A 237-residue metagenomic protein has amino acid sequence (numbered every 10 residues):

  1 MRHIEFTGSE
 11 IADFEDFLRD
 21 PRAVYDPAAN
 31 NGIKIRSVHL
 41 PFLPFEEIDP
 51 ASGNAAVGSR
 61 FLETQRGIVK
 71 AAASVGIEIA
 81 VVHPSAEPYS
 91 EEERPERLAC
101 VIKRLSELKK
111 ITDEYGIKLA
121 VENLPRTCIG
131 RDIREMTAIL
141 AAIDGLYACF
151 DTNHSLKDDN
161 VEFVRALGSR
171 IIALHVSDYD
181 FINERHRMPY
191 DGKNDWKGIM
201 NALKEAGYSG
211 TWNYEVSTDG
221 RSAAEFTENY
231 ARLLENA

Functional and structural regions predicted by a protein language model:
M1-S74, D113, Y147, D159 (+2 more regions): N-terminal pre-domain/capping segments
I4-F6, I35-L40, A80-V82, L119-V121 (+3 more regions): Hydrophobic faces of well-ordered beta-strands that scaffold small-molecule active sites in alpha/beta enzyme cores
T7-I11, L40-L43, S85-E87, L124-R126 (+3 more regions): Active-site beta-loop-alpha junctions enriched in small/polar residues
E15-L18, D49-A51, A55-A56, E91-R97 (+3 more regions): Short, solvent-exposed loop/turn segments at secondary-structure boundaries
D16, D20, R60-T64, C100-R104 (+2 more regions): Soluble or luminal CAZymes and related metallo-dependent hydrolases
D20-N31, V101-I111, F163-A166, G198-A202: Catalytic-core regions built around general acid/base machinery
N30, E47-Y147, K157: Active-site acidic/histidine proton-transfer and metal-coordination neighborhood in alpha/beta enzyme cores
S106, G130-C149, S155-A237: Histidine-acidic metal/acid-base catalytic patches
